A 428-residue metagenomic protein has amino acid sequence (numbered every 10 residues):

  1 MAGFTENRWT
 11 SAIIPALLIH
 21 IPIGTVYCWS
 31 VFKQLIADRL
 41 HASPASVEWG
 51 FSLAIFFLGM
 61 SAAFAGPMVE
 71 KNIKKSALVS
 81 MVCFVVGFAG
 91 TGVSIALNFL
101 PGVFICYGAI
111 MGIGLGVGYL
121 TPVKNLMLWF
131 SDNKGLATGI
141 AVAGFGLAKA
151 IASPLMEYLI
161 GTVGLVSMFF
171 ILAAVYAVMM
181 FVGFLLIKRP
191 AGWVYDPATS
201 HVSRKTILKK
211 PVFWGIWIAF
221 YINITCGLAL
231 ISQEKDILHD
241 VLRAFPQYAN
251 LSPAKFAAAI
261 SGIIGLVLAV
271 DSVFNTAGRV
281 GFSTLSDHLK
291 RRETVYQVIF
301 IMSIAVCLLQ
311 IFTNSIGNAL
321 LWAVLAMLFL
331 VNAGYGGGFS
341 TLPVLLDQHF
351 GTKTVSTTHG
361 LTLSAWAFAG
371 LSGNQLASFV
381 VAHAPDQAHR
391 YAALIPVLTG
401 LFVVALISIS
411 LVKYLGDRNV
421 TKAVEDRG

Functional and structural regions predicted by a protein language model:
E6-C28, K209-A229, F329-A333: Pair of pore-lining "gating" transmembrane helices in MFS-fold secondary transporters
W29-I36, L208-S283, P343, G373-A377: Extracytoplasmic gate region of multi-pass secondary transporters
I36, G116-F130, A137-T138, G337-F350: Intracellular juxtamembrane helix-capping segments at the cytosolic ends of symmetry-related transmembrane helices
S61-I73, R279-R291, V381: Helix-to-loop junctions at the C-terminal end of transmembrane segments in multipass secondary transporters
L100-V117, Y221, L321-G337: Hydrophobic core of transmembrane alpha-helices in multi-pass small-molecule transporters, especially MFS/SLC-type
G144-K188: Helix-loop-helix hairpin linking two adjacent transmembrane segments in secondary transporters
K149, H349-P385: A late C-terminal transmembrane helix in Major Facilitator Superfamily
I263-F274, V280-G281, D287-L345: C-terminal transmembrane helical hairpin of 12-TM major facilitator-type secondary transporters
